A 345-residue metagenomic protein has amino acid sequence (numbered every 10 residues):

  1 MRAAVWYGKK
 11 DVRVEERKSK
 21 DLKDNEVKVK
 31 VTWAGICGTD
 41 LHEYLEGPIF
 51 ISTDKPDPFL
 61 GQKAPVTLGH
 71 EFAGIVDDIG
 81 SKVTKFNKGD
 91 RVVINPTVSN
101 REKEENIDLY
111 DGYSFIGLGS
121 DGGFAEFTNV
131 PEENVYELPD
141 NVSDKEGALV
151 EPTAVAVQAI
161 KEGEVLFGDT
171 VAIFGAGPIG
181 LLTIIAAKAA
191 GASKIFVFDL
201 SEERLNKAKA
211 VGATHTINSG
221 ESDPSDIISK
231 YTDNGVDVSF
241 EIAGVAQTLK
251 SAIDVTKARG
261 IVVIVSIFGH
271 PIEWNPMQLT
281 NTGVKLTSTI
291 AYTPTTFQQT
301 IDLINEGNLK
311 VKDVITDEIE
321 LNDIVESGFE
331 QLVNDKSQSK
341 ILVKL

Functional and structural regions predicted by a protein language model:
K20-A34, I49-R101, P139-N141: Glycine-rich beta-strand-centered segment in the early N-terminal region that forms part of a ligand/cofactor-binding
K23, N87-K88, L166, K257 (+1 more regions): Residue-level recognition of short, solvent-exposed, well-ordered loop/turn junctions that link secondary-structure
P58-P65, H70, V98-F174: NAD(P)H dinucleotide-binding glycine-rich loop of Rossmann-like/cofactor-binding domains, especially the beta1-alpha1
R91, V142-E221, D226: Mid-domain Rossmann-like dinucleotide-binding core that forms the NAD(H)/NADP(H) cofactor-binding site
G163-F167, V211-K285: Glycine-rich cofactor phosphate-binding loops and adjacent beta1-alpha1 units of small-molecule cofactor enzyme domains
S201, F268, Y292: Residues in the short beta-alpha loop(s) of Rossmann-like NAD(P)-binding domains
V238, A246, K250-D254, P294-L345: C-terminal hydrophobic helical "lid"/dimerization subdomain of Rossmann-like NAD(P)H-dependent oxidoreductases
